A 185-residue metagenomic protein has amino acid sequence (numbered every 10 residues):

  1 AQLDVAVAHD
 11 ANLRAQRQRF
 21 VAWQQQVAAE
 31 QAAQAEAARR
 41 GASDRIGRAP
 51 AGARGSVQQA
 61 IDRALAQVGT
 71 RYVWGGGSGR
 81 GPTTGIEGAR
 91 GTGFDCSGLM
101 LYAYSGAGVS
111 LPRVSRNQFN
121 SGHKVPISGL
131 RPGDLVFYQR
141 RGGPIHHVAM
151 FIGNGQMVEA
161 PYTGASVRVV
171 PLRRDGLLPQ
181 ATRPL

Functional and structural regions predicted by a protein language model:
A1-A66, V73-G75: Hydrophobic packing segments in regular secondary structure
A1-F20, A66, L101-V114, V125 (+1 more regions): Primarily hydrophobic membrane-targeting regions of prokaryotic envelope proteins
L3, M150, G155-L185: Extracellularly exposed regions in secreted/surface proteins, prominently low-complexity, repeat-rich
G55-Q59, L65-Q67, I127-R131, R141-P144 (+2 more regions): Extracellular/periplasmic catalytic domains that process cell-envelope and extracellular macromolecules
V73-P132: Catalytic cysteine-centered active-site loop
V109-S166: ...with weaker cross-activation on analogous glycine-rich loops/strands in unrelated enzymes
